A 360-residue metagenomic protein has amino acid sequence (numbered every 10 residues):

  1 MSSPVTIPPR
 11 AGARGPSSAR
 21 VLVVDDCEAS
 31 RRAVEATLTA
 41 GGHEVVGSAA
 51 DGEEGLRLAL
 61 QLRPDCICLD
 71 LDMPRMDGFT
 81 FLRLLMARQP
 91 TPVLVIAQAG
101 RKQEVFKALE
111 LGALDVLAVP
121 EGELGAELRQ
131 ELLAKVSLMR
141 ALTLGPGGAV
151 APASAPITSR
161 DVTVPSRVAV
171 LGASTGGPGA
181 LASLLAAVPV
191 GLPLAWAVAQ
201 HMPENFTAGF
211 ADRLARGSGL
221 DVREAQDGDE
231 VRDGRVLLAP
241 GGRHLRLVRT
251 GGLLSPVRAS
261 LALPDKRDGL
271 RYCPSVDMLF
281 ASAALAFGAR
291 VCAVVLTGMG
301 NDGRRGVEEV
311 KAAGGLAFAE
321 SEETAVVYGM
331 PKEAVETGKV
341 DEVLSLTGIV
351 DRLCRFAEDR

Functional and structural regions predicted by a protein language model:
S2-L22, C27-T37, G41, S48 (+2 more regions): Conserved acid/base catalytic micro-environments in cytosolic active-site loops
